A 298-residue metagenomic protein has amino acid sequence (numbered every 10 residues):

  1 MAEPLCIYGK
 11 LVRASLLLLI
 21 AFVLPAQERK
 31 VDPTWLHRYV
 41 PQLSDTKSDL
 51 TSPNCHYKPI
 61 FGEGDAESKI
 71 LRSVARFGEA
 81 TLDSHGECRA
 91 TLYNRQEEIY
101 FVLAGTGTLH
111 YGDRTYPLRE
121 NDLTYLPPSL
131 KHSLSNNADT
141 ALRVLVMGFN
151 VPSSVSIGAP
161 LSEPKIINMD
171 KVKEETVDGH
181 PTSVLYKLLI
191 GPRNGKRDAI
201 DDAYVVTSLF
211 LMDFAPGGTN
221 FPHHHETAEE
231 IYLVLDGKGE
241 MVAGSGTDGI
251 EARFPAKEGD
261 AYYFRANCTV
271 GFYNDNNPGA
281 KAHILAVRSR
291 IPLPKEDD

Functional and structural regions predicted by a protein language model:
M1-K10: N-terminal secretory signal peptides that target proteins for export/translocation
K10-L17: Sec-dependent signal peptide recognition, specifically the positively charged N-region followed immediately by
L17-A26: Hydrophobic h-region of N-terminal signal peptides that target proteins for export in Gram-negative bacteria
Q27-S73, R89, D139-A141, G148 (+3 more regions): A short, N-terminal "cap"/entry segment at the start of jelly-roll beta-barrel domains of the cupin/DSBH fold
F61-D65, G78-Y93, N194-G195, F210-E226: Conserved short histidine dyad/triad with adjacent acidic residue
T81-L82, L92-L109, L211-A215, E226-M241: Short, conserved beta-strand element in jelly-roll/cupin
R114-P128, T247-R265: Short acidic-glycine-tyrosine-enriched beta hairpin
P128-S154, K257-D260, A266-P292: Ligand-binding loop in jelly-roll beta-barrel domains
